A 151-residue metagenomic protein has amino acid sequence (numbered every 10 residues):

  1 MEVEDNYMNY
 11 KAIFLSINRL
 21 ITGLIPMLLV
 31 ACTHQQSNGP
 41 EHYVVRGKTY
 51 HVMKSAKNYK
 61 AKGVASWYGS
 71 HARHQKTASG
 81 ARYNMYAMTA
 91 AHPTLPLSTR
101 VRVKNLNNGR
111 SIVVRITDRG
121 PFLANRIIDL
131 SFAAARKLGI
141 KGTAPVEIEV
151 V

Functional and structural regions predicted by a protein language model:
E2-V30: Sec-dependent bacterial lipoprotein signal peptides
F14, C32-V151: Secreted/periplasmic proteins
